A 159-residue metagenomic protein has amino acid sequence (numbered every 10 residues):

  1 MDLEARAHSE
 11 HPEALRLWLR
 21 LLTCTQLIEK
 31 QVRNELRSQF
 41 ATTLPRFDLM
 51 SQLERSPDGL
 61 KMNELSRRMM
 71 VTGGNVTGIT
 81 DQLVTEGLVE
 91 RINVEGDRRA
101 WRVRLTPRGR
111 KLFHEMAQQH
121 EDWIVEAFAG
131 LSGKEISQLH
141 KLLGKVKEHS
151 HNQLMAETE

Functional and structural regions predicted by a protein language model:
M1-F40: N-terminal leader segment of winged-helix/HTH proteins
M1-H11, G133-E159: C-terminal regulatory/oligomerization modules of transcriptional regulators
D2-R6, D81-K141: Charged, amphipathic alpha-helical coiled-coil/dimerization segments
L19, D48-S51, T77-I79: Base-recognition residues in the alpha-helical recognition helix of bacterial helix-turn-helix
Q26, K30-T72, E86, L154-E159: N-terminal helix-turn-helix DNA-binding core of bacterial DNA-binding proteins
I28, V32-E35, M69, L112 (+2 more regions): Alpha-helical linker/hinge and terminal dimerization helices associated with HTH transcriptional regulators
M62-N63, G74, D81, W101: Residues within helix-turn-helix
